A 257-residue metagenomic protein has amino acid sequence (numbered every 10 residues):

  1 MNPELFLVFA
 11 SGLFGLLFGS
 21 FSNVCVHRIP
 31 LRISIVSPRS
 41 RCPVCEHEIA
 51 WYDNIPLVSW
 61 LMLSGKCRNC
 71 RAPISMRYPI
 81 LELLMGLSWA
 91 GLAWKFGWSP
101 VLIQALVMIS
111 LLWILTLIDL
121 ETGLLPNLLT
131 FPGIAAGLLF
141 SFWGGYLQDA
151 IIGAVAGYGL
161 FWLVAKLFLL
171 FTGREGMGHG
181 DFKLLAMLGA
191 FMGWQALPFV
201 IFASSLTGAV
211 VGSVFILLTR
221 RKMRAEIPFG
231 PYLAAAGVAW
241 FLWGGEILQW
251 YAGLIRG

Functional and structural regions predicted by a protein language model:
M1-F9, S75, P79, W98-L102 (+7 more regions): Hydrophobic, aromatic-rich alpha-helical transmembrane segments and their membrane-interface anchor motifs
M1-L17, A93-W94, L138-W143, A236-G257: Hydrophobic alpha-helical transmembrane segments
S11, L102-T207, Q249-G257: Functional transmembrane core segments of multi-pass inner-membrane proteins
S22, V26, S88, L92 (+8 more regions): Alpha-helical membrane-inserting segments
S22-R28, S64-A72, L112-T122, L163-E175 (+1 more regions): C-terminal ends of transmembrane helices
S22-R77, F229: Membrane-proximal soluble regions of multi-pass membrane proteins
H179-G180, S213-A239: Interfacial loop-to-transmembrane junctions
Q195-A225: Conserved post-catalytic alpha-helical subdomain immediately downstream of the catalytic base and nucleotide-binding
